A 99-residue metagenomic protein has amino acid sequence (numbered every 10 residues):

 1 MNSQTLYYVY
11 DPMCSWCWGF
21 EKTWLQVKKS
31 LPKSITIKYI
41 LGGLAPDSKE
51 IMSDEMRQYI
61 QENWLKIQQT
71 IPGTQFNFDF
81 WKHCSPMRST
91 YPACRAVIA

Functional and structural regions predicted by a protein language model:
N2-Q26, I37-G42: Local sequence-structure signature of Cys/Sec-based thiol-disulfide redox active-site neighborhoods
K22-A99: Structural alpha/beta surface segment adjacent to cysteine/selenocysteine redox centers across thiol/disulfide enzymes
